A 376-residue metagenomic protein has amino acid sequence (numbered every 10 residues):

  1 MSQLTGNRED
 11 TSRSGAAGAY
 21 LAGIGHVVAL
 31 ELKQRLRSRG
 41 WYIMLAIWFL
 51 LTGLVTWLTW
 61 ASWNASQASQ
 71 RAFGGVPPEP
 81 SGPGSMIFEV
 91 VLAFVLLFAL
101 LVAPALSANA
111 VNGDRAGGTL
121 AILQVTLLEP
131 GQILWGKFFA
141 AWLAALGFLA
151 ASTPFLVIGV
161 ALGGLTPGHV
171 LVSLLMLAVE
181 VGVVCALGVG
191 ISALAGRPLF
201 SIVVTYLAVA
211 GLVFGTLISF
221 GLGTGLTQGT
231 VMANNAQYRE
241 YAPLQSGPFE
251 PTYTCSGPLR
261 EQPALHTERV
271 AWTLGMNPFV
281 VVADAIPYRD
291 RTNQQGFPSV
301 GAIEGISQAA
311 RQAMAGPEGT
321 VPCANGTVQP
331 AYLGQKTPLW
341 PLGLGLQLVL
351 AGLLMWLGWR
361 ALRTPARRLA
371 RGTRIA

Functional and structural regions predicted by a protein language model:
M1-G75, P80, G84, I202-A376: Transmembrane alpha-helical segments and their membrane-interface loop/helix boundaries that make up the transmembrane
L4-G6, D10, L143-G196, F220-Q228: Secretory targeting signals
G6, I87-G113, G117-G118: Long, hydrophobic alpha-helical segments
A46, F139, L143, G147 (+2 more regions): Hydrophobic residues within alpha-helical transmembrane segments of multi-pass solute transporters/permease subunits
V91-F98, P104-S107, L171-V179, G345-V349: Hydrophobic alpha-helical transmembrane segments of multi-pass membrane proteins
V95-F98, A103, P130-G159: Selective transmembrane-helix segments that form parts of the transport pathway or gating/packing helices in multipass
A103-S107, F155, L187, L354 (+1 more regions): Hydrophobic/aromatic residues in alpha-helical transmembrane segments
L106-L143, L362: Helix-loop-helix units of permease transmembrane domains in multi-pass membrane transporters, especially ABC
